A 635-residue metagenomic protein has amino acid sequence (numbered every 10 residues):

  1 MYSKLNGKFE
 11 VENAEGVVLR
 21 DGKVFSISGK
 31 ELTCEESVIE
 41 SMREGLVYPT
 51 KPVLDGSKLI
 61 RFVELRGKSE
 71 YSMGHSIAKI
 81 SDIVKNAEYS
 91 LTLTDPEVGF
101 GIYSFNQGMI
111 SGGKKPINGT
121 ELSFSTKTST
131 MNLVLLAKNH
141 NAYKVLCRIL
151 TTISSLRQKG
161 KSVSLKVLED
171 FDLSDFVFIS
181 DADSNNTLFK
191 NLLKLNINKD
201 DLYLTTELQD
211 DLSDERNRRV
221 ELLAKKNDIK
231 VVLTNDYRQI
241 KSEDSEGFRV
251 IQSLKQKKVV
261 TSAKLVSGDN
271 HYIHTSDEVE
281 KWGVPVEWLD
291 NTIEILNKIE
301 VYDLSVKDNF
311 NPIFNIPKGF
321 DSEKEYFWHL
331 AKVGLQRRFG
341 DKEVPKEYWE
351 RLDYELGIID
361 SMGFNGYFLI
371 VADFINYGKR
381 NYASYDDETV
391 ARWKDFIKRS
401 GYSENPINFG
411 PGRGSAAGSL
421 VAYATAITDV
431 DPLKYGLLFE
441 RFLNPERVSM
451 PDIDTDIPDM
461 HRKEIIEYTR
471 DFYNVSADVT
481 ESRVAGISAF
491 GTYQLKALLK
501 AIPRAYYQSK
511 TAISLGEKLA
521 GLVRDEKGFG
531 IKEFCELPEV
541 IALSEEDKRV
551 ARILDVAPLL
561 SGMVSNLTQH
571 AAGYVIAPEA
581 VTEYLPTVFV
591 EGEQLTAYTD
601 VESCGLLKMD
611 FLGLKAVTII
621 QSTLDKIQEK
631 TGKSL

Functional and structural regions predicted by a protein language model:
S3-G7: Structural detector for short beta-strands of small beta-barrel domains
V11-N13, V18-R20, V24-S26, E31-L32: Short linear proline/tyrosine/threonine-rich motifs used for host-factor recruitment and membrane trafficking/assembly
T33-L635: Alpha-helical scaffold/interaction cores of sigma-54-like transcription cofactors and many family A DNA polymerases
